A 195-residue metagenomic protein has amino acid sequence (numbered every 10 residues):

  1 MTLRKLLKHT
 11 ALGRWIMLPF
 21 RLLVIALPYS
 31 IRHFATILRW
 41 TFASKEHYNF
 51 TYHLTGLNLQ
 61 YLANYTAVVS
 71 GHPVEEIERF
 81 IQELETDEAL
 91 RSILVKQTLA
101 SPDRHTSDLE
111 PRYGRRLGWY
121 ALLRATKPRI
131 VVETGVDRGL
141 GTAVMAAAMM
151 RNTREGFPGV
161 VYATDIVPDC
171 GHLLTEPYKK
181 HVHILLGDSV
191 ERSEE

Functional and structural regions predicted by a protein language model:
T2-K5, H105-E195: S-adenosylmethionine/decaboxylated-SAM
T2-L109: Rossmann-like AdoMet
